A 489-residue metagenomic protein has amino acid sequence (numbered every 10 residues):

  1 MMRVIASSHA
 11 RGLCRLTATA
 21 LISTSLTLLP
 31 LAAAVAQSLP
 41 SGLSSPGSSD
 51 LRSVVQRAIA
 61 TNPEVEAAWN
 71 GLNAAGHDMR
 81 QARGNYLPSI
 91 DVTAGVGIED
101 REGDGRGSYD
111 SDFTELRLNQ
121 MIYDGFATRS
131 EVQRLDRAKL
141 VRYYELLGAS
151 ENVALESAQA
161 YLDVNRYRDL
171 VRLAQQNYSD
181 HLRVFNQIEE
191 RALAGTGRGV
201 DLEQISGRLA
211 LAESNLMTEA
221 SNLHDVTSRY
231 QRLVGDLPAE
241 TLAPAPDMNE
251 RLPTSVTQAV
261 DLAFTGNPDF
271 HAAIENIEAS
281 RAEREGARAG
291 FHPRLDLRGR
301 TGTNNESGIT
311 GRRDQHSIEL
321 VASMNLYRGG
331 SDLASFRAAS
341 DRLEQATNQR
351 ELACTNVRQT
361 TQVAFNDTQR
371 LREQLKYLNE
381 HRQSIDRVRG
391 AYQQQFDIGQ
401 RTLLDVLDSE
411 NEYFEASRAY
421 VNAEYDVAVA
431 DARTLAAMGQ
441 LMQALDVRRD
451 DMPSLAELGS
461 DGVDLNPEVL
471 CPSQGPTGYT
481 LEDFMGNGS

Functional and structural regions predicted by a protein language model:
M2-H9, S150-L262, N276, A364-D367 (+5 more regions): Periplasmic alpha-helical coiled-coil/stalk elements that build and connect Gram-negative outer-membrane
R3-V4, R11, L43, V421-S489: Acidic, low-complexity, intrinsically disordered peripheral segments
T17-P30: Bacterial N-terminal signal peptides
A33-S38: Boundary at the C-terminal end of the N-terminal hydrophobic targeting segment
L39-Q56: Regulatory alphaC helix of protein kinase catalytic domains
V55, A67-A82, A149, V153-L173 (+6 more regions): Amphipathic alpha-helical coiled-coil segments
E66, S89-Y109, I122-S150, H271 (+3 more regions): Small/polar (Gly/Ser/Thr/Ala-rich) solvent-exposed segments that form structured loops/beta-strands/short helices used
D112-L118, A259, H316-A322: Hydrophobic, lipid-facing positions within transmembrane beta-strands of outer-membrane proteins
